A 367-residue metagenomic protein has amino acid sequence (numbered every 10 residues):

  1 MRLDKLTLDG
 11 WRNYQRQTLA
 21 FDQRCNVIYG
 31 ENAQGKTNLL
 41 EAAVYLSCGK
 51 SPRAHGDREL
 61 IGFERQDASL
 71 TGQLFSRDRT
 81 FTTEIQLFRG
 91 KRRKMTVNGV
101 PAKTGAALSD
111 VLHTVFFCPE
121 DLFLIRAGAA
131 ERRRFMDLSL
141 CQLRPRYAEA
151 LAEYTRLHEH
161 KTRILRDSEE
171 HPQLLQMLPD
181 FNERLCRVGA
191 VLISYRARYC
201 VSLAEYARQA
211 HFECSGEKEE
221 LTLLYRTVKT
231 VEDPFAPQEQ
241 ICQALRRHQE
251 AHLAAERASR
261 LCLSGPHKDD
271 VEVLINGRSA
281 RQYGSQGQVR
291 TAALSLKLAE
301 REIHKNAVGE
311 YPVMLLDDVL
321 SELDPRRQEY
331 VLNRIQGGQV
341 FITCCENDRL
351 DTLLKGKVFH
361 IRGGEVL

Functional and structural regions predicted by a protein language model:
M1-E31, P172-V313, E322-R326, Y330-N333 (+4 more regions): Conserved NTPase motor "head" modules and their coupling/switch loops across ABC/AAA+ ATPases, GTPases, and GHKL ATPases
W11, T18-T96, R146, Y154 (+4 more regions): Conserved P-loop NTP-binding catalytic core
C25, A43, P119-D121, G277: ABC ATPase nucleotide-binding domain signature
C48-I125, A129-E131, D137-Y147, A204 (+3 more regions): Nucleotide-state sensing region of NTPase/ATPase domains
G72, Q339-E346: Structural recognition of the conserved hydrophobic beta-strand(s) that form the central parallel beta-sheet of P-loop
T114-F116, V340, V358-H360: Conserved beta-strand scaffold positions in the cores of enzyme catalytic domains, especially in NTP/NDP-utilizing
F123-L124, A130-P179, E183-C186: Long, charged N-terminal accessory/stalk domains
D317-V319: Walker B catalytic acidic pair
